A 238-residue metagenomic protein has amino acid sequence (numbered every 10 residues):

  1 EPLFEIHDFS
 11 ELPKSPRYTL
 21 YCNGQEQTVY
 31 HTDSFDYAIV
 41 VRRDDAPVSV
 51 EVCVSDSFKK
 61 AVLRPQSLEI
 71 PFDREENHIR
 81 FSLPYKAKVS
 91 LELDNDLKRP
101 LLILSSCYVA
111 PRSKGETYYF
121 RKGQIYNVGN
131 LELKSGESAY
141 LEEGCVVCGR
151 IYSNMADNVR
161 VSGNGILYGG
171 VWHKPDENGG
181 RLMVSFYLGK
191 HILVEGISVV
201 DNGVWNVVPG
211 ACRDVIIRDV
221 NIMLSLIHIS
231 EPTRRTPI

Functional and structural regions predicted by a protein language model:
E1-S113: Beta-strand-enriched, solvent-exposed domains that form extended recognition/catalytic surfaces
P2-F9, G196, V204-I216: Aromatic- and glycine-enriched pocket-lining scaffold segments that form the walls of small-molecule binding clefts
I79-F81, I125-S138, V146-S162, G170-I192 (+1 more regions): Extracellular beta-strand-rich solenoid/capping regions of secreted or surface-exposed proteins that bind or remodel
C107-K122, N127: An acidic-aromatic substrate-binding cleft motif
Y119, S138-Y140, I216: Residues within well-ordered beta-strands of beta-sheet-rich folds
Y168-G169, D201, L224: Residues in short coils/turns that link rungs of repeat/solenoid architectures in beta-rich domains
S225-I238: Residue-level detector of conserved catalytic or cofactor/ligand-binding positions in enzyme active sites
